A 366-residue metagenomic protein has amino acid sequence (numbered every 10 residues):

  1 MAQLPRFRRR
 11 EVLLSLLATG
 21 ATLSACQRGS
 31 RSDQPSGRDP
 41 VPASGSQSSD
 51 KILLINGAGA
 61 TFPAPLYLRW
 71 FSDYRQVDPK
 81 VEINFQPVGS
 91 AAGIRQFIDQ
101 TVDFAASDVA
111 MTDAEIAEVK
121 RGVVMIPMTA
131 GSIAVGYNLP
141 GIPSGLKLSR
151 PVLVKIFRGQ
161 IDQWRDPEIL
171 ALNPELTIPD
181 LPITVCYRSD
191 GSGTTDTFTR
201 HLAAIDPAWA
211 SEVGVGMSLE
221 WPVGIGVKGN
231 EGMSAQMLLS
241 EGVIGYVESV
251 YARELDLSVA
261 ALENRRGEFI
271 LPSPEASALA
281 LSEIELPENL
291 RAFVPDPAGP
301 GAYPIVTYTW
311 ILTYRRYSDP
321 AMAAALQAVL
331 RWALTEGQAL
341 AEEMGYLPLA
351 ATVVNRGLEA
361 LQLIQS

Functional and structural regions predicted by a protein language model:
M1-A25: N-terminal secretory signal peptides
A2, C26-S366: Flexible loop/hinge segments at secondary-structure junctions
